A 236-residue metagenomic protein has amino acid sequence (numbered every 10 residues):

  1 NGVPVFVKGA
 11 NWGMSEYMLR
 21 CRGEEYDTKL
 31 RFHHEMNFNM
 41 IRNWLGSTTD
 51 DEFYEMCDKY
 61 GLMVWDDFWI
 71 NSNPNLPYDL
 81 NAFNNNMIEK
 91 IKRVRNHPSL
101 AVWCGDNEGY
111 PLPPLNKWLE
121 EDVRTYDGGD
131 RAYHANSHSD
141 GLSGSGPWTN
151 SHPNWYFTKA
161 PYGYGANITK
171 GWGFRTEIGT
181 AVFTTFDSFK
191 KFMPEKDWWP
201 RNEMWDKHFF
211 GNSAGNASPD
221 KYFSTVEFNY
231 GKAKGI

Functional and structural regions predicted by a protein language model:
N1-V102, F209-I236: Active-site-adjacent substrate/metal-binding segments within catalytic domains of carbohydrate-active enzymes
G2, L100, D130, K170-G173: Active-site lining segments that contact anionic ligands and/or coordinate catalytic metals
G9, M14, S137, T176-I178 (+1 more regions): Pocket-edge structural micro-motifs
R31-M36, D66-F68, E89-I91, Y126-R131 (+3 more regions): Glycine-rich loops and low-complexity Gly/Arg-rich segments that provide flexible linkers or classic glycine-based
N43-W44, D67-W69, C104-E108, N136-S139 (+1 more regions): Active-site-proximal beta-strand/loop segments in catalytic clefts of secreted hydrolases
K59-G61, P74-G146: Active-site neighborhood of glycoside hydrolase catalytic domains
W103, R124, A160-I236: Substrate-binding clefts and catalytic carboxylate motifs of secreted carbohydrate-active enzymes
P111-L119, H138-G173, F183-K190: Substrate-binding cleft/loops of secretory-pathway carbohydrate-active enzymes
